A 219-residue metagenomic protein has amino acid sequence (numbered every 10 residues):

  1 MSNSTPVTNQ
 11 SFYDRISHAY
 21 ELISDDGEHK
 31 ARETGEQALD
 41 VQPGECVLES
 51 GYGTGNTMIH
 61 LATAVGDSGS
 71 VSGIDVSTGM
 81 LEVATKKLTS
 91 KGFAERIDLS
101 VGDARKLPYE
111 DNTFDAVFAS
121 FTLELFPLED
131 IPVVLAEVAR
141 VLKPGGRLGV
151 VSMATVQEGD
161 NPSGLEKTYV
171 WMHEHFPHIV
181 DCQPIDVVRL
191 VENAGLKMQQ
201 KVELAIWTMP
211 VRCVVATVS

Functional and structural regions predicted by a protein language model:
M1-H18: N-terminal, positively charged/glycine-rich alpha-helical extensions of SAM-dependent methyltransferases
D26-P43: Conserved alpha-helix/loop element of class I SAM-dependent methyltransferases that forms part of the SAM/SAH-binding
L48-K106: Class I SAM-dependent methyltransferase SAM/SAH-binding core
R105-V117: A short acidic, Gly/Pro-enriched loop at the edge of an enzyme's catalytic core that lines a small-molecule cofactor
P132-P144: A short glycine-rich, Lys/Arg-flanked "PGG" loop and its adjoining helix->strand segment in the class I
G145-M153: Conserved beta-strand signature within the Rossmann-like core of class I S-adenosyl-L-methionine
I179-A194: Short alpha-helix
G195-L196, Q200-S219: Core SAM-dependent methyltransferase catalytic element
